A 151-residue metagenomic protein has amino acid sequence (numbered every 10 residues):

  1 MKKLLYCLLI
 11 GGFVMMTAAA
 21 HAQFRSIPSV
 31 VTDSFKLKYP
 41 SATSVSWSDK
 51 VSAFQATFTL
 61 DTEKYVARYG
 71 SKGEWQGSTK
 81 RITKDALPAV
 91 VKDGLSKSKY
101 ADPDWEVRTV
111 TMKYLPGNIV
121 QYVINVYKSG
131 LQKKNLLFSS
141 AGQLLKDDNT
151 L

Functional and structural regions predicted by a protein language model:
M1-S26: Bacterial Sec-dependent N-terminal signal peptides
Q23-L151: Interaction-mediating elements
